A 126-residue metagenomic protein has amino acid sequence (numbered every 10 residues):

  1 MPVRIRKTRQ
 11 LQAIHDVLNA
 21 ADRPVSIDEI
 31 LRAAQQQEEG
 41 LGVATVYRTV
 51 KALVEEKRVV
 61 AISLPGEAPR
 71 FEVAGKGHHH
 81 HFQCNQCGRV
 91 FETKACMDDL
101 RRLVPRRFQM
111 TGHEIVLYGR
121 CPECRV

Functional and structural regions predicted by a protein language model:
M1-D16: Short alpha-helical segments that sit at the start of domains
A20-S26: Short capping segments at the starts of secondary-structure elements
S26-E39: DNA-recognition alpha helix
G42-V43: Short coil turns linking two alpha-helices in DNA-binding domains
V46-K57: Basic amphipathic alpha-helical segments that dock to polyanions
R58-A61, P65-V126: Non-DNA-binding regulatory cores of transcription-related proteins, predominantly C-terminal effector-binding
